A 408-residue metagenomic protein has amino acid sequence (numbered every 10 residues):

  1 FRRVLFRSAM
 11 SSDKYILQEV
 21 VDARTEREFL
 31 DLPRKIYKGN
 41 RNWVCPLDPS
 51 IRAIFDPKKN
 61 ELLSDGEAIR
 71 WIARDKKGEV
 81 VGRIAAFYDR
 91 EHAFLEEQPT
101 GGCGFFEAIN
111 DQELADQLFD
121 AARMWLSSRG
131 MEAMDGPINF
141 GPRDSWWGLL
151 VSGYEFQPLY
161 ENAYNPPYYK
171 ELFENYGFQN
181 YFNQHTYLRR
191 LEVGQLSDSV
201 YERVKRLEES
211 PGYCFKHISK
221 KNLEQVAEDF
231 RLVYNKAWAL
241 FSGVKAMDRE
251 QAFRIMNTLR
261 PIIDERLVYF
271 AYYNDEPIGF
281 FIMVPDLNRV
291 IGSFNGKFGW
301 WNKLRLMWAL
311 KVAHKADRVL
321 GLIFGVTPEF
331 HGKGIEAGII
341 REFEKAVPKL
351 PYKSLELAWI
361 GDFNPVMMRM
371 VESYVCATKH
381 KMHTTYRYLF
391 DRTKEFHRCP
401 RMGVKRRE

Functional and structural regions predicted by a protein language model:
F1-L5: Short, small-residue-biased leader/transition segments that mark boundaries at the very start of proteins
F6-N42, D391: Generic start-of-chain signal for non-secretory N-termini
S12-Y15, A163-G243: Acyltransferase donor/substrate-recognition loop-hinge adjacent to the catalytic core
E26, V80, R90-A93, P142-D144 (+7 more regions): Flexible loop/turn segments at secondary-structure boundaries
P33-K76, I84-F94, H217-G325: A conserved beta-strand-loop-helix scaffold within acyl/acetyltransferase catalytic domains
A93-G177, F294-Y374: Acyl-donor binding region in acyl/amide transferases
Y187-V204, T384-E408: C-terminal "cap" of GNAT-fold acetyltransferases
E336-R341, K349-Y352, H383, T393-K394 (+1 more regions): Long, C-terminal catalytic modules of enzymes
